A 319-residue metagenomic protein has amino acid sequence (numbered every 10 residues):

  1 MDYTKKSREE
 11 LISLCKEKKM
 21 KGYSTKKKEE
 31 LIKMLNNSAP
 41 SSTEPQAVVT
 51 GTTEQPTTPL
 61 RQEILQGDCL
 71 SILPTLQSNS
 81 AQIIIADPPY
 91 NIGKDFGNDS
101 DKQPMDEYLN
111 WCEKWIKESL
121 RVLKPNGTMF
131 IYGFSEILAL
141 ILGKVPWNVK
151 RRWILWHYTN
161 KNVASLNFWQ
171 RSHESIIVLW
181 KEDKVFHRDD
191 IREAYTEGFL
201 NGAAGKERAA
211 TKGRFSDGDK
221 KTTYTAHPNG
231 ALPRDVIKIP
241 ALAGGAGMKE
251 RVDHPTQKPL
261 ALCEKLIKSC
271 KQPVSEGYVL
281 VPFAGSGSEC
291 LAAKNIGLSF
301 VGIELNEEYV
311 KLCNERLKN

Functional and structural regions predicted by a protein language model:
M1-V48: Basic helix-extension-helix modules of the SAP/HeH family
S7-E10, M20, E30, A194 (+4 more regions): Small/flexible residues
C15, V145, L317: Conserved hydrophobic residues forming the short capping helix/wall of the S-adenosyl-L-methionine
K18, S38, S286, I296 (+1 more regions): The DNA-recognition helices of helix-turn-helix-type DNA-binding domains
E44, V48, T53, T57-I303 (+1 more regions): Core catalytic lobe of class I
L312-N319: PRPP-dependent phosphoribosyltransferase catalytic core
